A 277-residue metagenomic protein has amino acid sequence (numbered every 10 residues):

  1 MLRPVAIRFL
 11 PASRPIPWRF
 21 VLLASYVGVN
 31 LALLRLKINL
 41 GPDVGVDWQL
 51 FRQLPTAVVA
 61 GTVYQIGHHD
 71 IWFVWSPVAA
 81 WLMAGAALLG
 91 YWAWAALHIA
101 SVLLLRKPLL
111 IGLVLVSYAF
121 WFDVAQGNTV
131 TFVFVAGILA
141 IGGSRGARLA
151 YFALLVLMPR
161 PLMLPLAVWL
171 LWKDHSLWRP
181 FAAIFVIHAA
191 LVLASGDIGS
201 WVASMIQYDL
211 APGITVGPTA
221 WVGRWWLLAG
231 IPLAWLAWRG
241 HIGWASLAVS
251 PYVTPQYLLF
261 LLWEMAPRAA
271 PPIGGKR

Functional and structural regions predicted by a protein language model:
L2-L149, W169-R277: Primarily membrane-embedded glycan-assembly and transfer machineries that use lipid-linked glycans
A153-L170: Hydrophobic transmembrane alpha-helices
